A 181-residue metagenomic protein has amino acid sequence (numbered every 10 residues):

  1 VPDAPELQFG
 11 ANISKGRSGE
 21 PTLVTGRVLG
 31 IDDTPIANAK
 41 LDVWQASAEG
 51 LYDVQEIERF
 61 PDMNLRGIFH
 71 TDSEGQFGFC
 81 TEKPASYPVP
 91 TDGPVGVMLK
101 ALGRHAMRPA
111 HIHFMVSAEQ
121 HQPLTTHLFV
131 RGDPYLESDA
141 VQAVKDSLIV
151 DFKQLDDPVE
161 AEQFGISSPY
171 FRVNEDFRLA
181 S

Functional and structural regions predicted by a protein language model:
V1-S181: Beta-strand-dominated extracellular/periplasmic modules and repeats in secreted or surface-exposed proteins
